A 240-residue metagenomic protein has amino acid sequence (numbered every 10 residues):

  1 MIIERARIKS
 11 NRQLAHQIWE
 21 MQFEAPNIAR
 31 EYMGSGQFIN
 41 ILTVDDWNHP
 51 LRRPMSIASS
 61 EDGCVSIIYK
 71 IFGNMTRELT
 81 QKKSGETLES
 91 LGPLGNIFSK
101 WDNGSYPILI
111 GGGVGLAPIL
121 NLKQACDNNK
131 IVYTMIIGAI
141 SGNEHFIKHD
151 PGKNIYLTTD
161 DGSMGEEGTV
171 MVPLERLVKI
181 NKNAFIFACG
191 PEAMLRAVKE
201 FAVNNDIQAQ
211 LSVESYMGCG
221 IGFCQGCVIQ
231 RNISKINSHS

Functional and structural regions predicted by a protein language model:
I2-S84: Ferredoxin-reductase
A25, D160, I229: Active-site donor-binding loop signature of nucleotide-sugar glycosyltransferases
N74-Y216: FNR/FR-type flavoprotein reductase catalytic core
E192-A193, E214-S240: Local cysteine-cluster metal-coordination motifs and their immediate loop/turn environment, predominantly Fe-S cluster
